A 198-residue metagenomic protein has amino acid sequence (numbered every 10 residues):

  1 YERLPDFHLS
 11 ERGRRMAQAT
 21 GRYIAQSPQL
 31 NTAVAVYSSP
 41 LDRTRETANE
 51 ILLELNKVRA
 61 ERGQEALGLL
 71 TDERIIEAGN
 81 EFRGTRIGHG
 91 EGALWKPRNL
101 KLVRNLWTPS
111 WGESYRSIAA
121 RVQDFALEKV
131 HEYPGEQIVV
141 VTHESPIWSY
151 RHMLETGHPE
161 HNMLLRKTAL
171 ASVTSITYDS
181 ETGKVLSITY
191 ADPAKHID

Functional and structural regions predicted by a protein language model:
Y1-H8, I51-D124, T189-Y190: Phosphate-handling substructures
Y1-R62: Active-site-proximal alpha-helix that buttresses catalytic centers in soluble enzyme cores
Q18-Q26, A119, Q123-H131: Generic structural signal for well-ordered alpha-helical scaffold segments
S27-T32, K129-Q137: Glycine-rich phosphate-binding loop signature in dinucleotide/nucleotide-binding domains
Y37, E136-T142, P146: Beta-strand elements within well-structured catalytic alpha/beta cores of enzymes that handle phosphate/sulfate esters
S38-R45, R116-Q123, E144, R166-K167: An alpha-helix initiation/capping motif
R43-T47, A78-E81, I147-Y150: Short catalytic/ligand-binding loop motif for oxyanion handling, primarily in non-cytosolic enzymes, centered on
K57-E61, A66, R74-G92, H131 (+2 more regions): Acidic, low-complexity terminal tails and accessory targeting/binding regions of phosphate-metabolizing enzymes
